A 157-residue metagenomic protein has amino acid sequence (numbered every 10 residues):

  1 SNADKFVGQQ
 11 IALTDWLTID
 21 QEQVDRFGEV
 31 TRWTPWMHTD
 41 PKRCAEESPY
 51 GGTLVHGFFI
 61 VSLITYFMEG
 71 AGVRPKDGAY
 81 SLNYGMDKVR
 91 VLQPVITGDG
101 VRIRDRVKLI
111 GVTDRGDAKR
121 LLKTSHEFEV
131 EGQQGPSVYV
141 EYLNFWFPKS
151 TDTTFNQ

Functional and structural regions predicted by a protein language model:
S1-G8, V95-Q157: HotDog/MaoC-like acyl-thioester-processing domains
S1-Y84, K149-Q157: Hot-dog-fold acyl-thioester-processing enzymes
V55, L92-I96: Short alpha-helix boundary/capping motifs
M86-V91: Short alpha-helix capping/helix-loop boundary micro-motifs
